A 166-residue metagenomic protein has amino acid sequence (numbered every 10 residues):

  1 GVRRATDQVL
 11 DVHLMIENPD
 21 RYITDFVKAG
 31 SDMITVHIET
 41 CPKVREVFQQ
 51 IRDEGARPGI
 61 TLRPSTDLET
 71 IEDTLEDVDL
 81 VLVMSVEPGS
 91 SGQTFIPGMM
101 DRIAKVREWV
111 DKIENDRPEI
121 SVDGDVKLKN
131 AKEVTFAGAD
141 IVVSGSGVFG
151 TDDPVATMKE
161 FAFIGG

Functional and structural regions predicted by a protein language model:
G1-L10, A131-V148: A short alpha/beta connector and helix-capping loop motif
A5, V9-L10, R21-D25, S31-E119: Conserved anion-binding
H13-I16: N-terminal glycine-rich "phosphate-gripper" loop used for MgATP/nucleotide binding and carboxylate activation
D20-K28, T66-V78, G124-V142, A156: Catalytic cores of alpha/beta
P42, E46, K127, V155: Expand to "…catalyze enediolate/carbanion chemistry for C-C bond making/breaking, isomerization, decarboxylation
I51, T135, G147-G166: C-terminal helical cap(s) of enzyme catalytic domains, especially alpha/beta-barrels
I60, V122, V143-S144, G150: Hydrophobic residues in well-ordered beta-strands that form the structural core
E87-G89, D125-K129, V148-F149: Short Gly/Pro-enriched loop/turn and capping motifs at secondary-structure junctions
